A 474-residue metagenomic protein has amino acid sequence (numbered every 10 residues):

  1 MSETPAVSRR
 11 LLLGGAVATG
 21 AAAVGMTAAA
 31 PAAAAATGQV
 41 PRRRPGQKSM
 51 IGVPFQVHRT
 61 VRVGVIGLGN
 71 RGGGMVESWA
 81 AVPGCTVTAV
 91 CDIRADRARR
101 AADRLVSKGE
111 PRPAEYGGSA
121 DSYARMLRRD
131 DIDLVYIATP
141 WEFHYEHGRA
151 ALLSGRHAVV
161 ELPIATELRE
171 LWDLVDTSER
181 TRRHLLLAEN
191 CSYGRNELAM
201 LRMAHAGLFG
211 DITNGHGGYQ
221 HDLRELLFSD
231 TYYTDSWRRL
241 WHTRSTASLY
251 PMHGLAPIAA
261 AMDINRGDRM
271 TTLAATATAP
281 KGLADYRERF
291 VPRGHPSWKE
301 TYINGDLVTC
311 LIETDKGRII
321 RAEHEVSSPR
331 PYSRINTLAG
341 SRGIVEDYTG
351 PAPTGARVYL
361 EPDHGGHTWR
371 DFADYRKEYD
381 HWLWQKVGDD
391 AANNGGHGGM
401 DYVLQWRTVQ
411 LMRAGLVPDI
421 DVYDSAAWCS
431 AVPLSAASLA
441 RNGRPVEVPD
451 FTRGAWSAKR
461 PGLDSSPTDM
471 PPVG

Functional and structural regions predicted by a protein language model:
S2-R156, W172, D176-H184, M470: N-terminal glycine-/serine-/threonine-rich beta1-alpha1-beta2 phosphate-ribose binding loop of Rossmann-like
G67, T181-L186, C191-Y302, T408 (+1 more regions): Predominantly a Rossmann-like dinucleotide-binding segment in NAD(P)-dependent oxidoreductases
G74, P331-G474: C-terminal helical cap and adjacent loop that interface with cofactors, partners, or active-site loops
H147, L174, M200, L434-S435: Aromatic/hydrophobic pocket-lining residues that form π-stacking "cages" and hydrophobic walls in ligand
L152, T166, E170-W172, Y193: Hydrophobic, small-residue-rich alpha-helical packing segments that form membrane-like cores
G155-E167: ADP-ribose/adenylate-binding Rossmann-like module
C310-K316, G340: Active-site beta-strand termini and strand-to-loop segments that position acidic
A322-Y332: Glycine-rich phosphate/pyrophosphate-binding beta-alpha loops
